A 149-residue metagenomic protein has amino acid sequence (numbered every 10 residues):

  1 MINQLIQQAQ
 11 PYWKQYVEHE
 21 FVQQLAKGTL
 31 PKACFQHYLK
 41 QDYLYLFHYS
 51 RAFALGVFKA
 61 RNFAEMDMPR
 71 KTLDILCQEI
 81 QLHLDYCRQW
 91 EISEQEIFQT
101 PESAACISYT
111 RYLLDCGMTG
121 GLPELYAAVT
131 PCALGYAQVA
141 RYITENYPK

Functional and structural regions predicted by a protein language model:
M1-V22: Acidic, low-complexity proline/glycine-rich segments
P11-Q15, L30-K59, Q78, L82 (+1 more regions): Alpha-helical bundle segments that constitute or directly flank the non-heme di-iron/ferroxidase center
F21-K27, L113-D115: Short, charged/polar, low-complexity loop and linker segments that flank or interrupt alpha-helical bundles
A26, L30, A54-N62, M118 (+1 more regions): Short, flexible helix-adjacent loops and helix caps
A64-K149: Active-site-proximal alpha-helical scaffolds that flank and shape metal-associated catalytic sites
